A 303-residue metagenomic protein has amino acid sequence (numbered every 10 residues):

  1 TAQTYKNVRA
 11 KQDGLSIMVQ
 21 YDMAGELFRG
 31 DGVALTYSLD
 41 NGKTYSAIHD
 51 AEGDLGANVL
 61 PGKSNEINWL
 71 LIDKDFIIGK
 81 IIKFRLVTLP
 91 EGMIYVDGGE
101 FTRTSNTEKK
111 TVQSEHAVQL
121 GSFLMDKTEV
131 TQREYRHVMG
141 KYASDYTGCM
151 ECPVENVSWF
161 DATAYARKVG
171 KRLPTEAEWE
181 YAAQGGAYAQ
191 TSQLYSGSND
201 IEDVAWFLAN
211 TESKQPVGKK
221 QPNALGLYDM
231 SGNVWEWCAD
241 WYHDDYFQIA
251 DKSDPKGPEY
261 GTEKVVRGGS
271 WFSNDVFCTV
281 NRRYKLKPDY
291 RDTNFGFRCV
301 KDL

Functional and structural regions predicted by a protein language model:
L15-V19: Structural beta-strand segments of beta-rich domains
G25-D31, I77-I78: A short beta-turn/strand-edge loop motif at beta-sheet boundaries
T36-L39: Conserved Ser/Thr-centered positions that define the repeating blades of beta-propeller domains
S46-V59: Solvent-exposed serine/threonine-rich low-complexity stretches and specific carbohydrate-binding patches
L55-G56, S64-I78: Signal that preferentially marks extracellular ectodomain short beta-strand elements of beta-sandwich modules
E108-A187, A209-D229, L303: Short aromatic-cysteine micro-motif
T111-A117, A187-Y188, T211-S213, S231-L303: Surface-exposed recognition segments
